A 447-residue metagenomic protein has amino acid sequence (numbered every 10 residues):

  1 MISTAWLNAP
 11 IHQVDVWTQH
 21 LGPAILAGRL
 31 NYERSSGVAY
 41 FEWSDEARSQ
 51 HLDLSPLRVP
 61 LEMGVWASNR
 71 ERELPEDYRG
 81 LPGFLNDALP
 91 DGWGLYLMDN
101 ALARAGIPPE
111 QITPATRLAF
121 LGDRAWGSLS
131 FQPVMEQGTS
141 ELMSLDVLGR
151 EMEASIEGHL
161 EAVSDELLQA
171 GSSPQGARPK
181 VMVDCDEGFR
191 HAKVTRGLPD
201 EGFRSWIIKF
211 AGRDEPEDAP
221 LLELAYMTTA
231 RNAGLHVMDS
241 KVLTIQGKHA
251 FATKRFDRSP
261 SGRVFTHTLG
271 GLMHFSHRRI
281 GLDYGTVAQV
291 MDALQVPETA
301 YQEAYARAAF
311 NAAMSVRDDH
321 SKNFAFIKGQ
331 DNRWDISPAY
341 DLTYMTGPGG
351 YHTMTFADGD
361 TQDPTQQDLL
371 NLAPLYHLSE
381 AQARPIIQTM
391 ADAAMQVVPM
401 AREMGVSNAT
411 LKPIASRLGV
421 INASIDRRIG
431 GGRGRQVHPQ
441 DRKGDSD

Functional and structural regions predicted by a protein language model:
M1-S321, A325-D447: Phosphate/dinucleotide-binding and metal-coordinating scaffold of catalytic cores in nucleotide-dependent enzymes
